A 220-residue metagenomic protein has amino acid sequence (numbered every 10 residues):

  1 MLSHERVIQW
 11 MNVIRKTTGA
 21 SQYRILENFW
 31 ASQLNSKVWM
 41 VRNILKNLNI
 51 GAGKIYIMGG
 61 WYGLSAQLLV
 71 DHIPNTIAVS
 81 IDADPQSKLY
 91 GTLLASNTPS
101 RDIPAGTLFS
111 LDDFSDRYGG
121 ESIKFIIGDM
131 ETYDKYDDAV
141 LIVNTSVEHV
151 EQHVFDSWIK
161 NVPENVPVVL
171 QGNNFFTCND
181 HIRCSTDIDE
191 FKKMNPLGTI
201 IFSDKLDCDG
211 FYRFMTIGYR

Functional and structural regions predicted by a protein language model:
M1-G53: Class I SAM-dependent methyltransferase Rossmann-like catalytic core, especially the SAM/SAH-binding loop
I50-Y62: Conserved class I S-adenosyl-L-methionine
K54, I77, V140-L141: Structural motif
Y62-N75: Conserved SAM-binding loop of SAM-dependent methyltransferases across substrates and taxa, primarily the Class I
Y62-S65, D84-Q86, E131-Y133, N144-E151 (+1 more regions): Short acidic, S/G/P-rich loop/turn micro-motifs used as interaction or catalytic elements
T76-A83: Conserved SAM-binding motif I beta-strand of class I
A83-L141: S-adenosyl-L-methionine
E151-Y219: C-terminal substrate-binding/active-site "lid" region of AdoMet-derived donor-dependent transferases
